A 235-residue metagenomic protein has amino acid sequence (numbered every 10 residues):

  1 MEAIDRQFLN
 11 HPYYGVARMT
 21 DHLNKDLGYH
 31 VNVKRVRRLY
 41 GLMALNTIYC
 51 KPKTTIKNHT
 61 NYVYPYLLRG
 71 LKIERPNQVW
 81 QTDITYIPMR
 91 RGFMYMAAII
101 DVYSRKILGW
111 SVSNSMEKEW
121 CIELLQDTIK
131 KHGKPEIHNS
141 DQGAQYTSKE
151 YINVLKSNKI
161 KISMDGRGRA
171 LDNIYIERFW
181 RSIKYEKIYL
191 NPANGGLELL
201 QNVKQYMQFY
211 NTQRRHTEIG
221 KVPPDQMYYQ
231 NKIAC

Functional and structural regions predicted by a protein language model:
M1-P76, D225-K232: Basic, flexible linker segments flanking DNA-binding modules in nucleic acid-interacting mobile-element proteins
I4, M19, V36, Y40 (+13 more regions): Mobile genetic element proteins and their domesticated derivatives, centered on retroelements and DNA transposons
L9-Y13, L27-G28, K72-E74, M89-R90 (+3 more regions): Conserved, non-catalytic sequence blocks in retroelement Pol enzymes and Pol-derived host proteins
T47-K53, H138-Q142, N158-Y175, L190-G195: RNase H-like polynucleotidyl transferase catalytic core
I73-L108, N114-M116: An active-site-proximal beta-strand-loop segment
G92, W110-H132, T147: Active-site beta-loop-alpha junctions of metal-dependent nucleic acid enzymes, especially the RNase H-like/DDE
K134-S148, G166-G168, V222-P224: Acidic/histidine-rich, metal-coordinating catalytic segments
K149, K156-I160, S182-C235: C-terminal domain-tail junction helix/linker
